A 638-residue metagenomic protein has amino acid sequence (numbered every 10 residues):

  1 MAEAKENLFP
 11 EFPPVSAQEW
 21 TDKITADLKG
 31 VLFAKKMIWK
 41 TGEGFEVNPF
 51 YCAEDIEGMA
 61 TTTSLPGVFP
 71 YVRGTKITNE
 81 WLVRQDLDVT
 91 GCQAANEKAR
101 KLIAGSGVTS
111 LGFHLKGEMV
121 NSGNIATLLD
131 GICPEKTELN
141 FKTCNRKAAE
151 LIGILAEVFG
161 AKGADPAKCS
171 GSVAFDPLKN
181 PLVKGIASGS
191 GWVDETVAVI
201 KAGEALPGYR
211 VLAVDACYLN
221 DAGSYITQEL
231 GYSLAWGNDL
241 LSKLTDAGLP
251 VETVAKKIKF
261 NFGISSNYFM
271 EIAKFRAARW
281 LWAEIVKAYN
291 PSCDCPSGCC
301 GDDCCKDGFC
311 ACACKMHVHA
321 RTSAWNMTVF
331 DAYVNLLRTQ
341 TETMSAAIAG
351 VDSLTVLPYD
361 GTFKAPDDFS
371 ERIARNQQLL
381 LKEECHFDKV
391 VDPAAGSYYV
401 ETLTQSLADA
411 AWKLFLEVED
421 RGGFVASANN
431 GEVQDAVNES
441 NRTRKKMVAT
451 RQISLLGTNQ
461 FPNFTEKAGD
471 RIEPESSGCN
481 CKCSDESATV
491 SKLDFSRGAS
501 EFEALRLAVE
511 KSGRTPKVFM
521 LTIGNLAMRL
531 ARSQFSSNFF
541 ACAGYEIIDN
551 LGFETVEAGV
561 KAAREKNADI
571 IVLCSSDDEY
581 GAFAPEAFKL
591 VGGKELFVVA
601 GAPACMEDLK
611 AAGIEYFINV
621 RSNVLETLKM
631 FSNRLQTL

Functional and structural regions predicted by a protein language model:
M1-Q18, K36-W39, E43-F69, D352 (+3 more regions): Intrinsic disorder at enzyme termini
A2-N267, E271, C295-G308, C312 (+13 more regions): Catalytic alpha/beta active-site cores
G30-A34, I56, V108, A205-Y209 (+13 more regions): Intrinsically disordered or highly flexible coil/loop and linker segments, enriched in small and charged/polar residues
I38-E46, A174-L178, D215-D221, K256-S265 (+4 more regions): A glycine-rich phosphate-binding loop feature that marks nucleotide/adenosyl-phosphate handling sites
G44, S106, G163, W282 (+4 more regions): Conserved, mostly hydrophobic/aromatic
E204-L241, L337-F415: Mobile "lid/hinge" segments at catalytic clefts and subdomain interfaces of large enzymes
S224-G231, S265-A277, S323-L336, K364-A374 (+4 more regions): Short glycine/threonine-rich loop-to-helix capping motif typified by GTGT followed within a few residues by an Asp-Pro
A277, A283-N290, T341-I348, D352-V356 (+10 more regions): Hydrophobic alpha-helix feature that most strongly marks membrane-spanning transmembrane helices and their immediate
